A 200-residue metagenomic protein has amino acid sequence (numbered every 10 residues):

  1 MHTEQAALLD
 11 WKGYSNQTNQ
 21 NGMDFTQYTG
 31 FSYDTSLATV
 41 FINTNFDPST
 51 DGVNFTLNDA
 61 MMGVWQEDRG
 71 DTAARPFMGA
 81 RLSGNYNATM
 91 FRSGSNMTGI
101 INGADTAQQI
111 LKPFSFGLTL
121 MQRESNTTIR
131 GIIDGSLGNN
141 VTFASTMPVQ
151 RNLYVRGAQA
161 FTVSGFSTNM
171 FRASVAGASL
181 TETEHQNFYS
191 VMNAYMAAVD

Functional and structural regions predicted by a protein language model:
M1-D200: Polar, enzyme-active/binding microenvironments
